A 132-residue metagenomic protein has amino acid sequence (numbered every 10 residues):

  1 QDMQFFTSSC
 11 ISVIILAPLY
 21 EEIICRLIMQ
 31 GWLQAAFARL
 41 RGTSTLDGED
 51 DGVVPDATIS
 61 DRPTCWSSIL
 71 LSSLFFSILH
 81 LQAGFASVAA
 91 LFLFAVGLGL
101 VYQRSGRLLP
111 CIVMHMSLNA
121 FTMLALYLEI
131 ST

Functional and structural regions predicted by a protein language model:
D2-T132: Transmembrane helix-loop-helix hairpins at the membrane interface of multi-pass integral membrane proteins
